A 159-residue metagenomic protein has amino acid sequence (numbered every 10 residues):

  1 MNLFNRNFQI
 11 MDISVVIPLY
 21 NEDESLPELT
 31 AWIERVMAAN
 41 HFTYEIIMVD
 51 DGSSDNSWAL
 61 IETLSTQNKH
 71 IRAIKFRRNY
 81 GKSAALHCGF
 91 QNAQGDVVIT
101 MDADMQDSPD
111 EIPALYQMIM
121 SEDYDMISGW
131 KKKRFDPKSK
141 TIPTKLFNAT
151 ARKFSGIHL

Functional and structural regions predicted by a protein language model:
D12-S14, E45: Cell-envelope/extracellular polymer assembly enzymes that use nucleotide-activated donors
E22-M37: Short, well-formed alpha-helical segments that are part of the catalytic scaffolds of diverse glycosyltransferases
E22-S25, S53, K82, S108: Donor nucleotide-sugar binding loop of glycosyltransferases
E24-E28, D55-L64: Acidic helix N-cap motif at the loop->helix transition within catalytic regions of sugar-transfer enzymes
T30, E34, F42-S53, I74-K75: Short beta-strand/loop segment that forms part of the nucleotide-sugar
D50-A59, M105-Q106: A conserved acidic beta->alpha catalytic loop
R72-R78, K82-N92, V97, P109-L159: Acceptor/aglycone-binding surface of glycosyltransferases and processive sugar-polymer synthases
